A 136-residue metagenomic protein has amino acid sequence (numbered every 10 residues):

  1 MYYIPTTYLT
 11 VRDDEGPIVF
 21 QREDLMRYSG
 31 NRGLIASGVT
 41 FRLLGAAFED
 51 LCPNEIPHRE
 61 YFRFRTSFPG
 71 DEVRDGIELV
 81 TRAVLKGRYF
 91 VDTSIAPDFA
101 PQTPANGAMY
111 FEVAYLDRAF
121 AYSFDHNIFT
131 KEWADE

Functional and structural regions predicted by a protein language model:
M1-G33, S37-E136: Non-transmembrane, aqueous-exposed alpha-helical and coiled segments at domain scale
